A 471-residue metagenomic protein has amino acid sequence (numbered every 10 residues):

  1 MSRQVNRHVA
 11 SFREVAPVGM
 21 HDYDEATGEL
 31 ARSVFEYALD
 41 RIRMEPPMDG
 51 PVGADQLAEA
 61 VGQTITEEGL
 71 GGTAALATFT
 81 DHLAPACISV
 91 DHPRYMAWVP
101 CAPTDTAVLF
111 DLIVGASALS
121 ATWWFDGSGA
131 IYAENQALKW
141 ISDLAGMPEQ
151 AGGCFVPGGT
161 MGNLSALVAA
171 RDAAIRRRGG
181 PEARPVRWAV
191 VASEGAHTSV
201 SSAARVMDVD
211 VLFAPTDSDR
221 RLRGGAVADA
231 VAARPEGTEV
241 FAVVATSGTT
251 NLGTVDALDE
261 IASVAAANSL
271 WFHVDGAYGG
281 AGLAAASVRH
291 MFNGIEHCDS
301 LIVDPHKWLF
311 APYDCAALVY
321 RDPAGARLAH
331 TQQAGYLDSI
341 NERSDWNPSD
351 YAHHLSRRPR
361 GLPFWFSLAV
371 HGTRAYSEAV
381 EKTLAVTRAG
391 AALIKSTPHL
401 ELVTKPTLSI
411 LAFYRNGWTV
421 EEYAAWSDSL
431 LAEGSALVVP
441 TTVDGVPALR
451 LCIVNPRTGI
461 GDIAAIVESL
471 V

Functional and structural regions predicted by a protein language model:
R3-Q150, A436, C452, T458 (+1 more regions): N-terminal entrance/gating region of PLP-dependent enzymes' catalytic architecture
E14-M20, V61, A118-F125, P148-C154 (+5 more regions): Glycine- and acidic
I141-S165, A214-P215: Short loop-beta-helix segment that forms the pyridoxal 5′-phosphate
G162-R327: Conserved PLP-enzyme active-site core in the AAT-like
N293-P398: Active-site C-terminal subdomain of aminotransferase-like
E401-L430: Conserved PLP-binding catalytic core of the aspartate aminotransferase-like
K405, I410, E433-R450: Conserved PLP cofactor-binding pocket of PLP-dependent enzymes
V443-V471: PLP-dependent enzyme catalytic core of the Aspartate aminotransferase-like
